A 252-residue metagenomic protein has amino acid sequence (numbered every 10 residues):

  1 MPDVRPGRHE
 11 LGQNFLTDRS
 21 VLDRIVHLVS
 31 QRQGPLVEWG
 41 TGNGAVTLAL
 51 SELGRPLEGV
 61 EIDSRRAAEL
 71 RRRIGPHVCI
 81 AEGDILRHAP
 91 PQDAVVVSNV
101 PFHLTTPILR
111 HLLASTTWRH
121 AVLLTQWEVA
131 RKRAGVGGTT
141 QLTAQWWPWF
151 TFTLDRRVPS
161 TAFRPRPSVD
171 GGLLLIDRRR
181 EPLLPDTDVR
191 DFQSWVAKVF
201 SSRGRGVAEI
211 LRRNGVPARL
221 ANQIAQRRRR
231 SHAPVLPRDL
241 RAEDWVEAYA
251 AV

Functional and structural regions predicted by a protein language model:
M1-A197, N222, R238, E243-A250: Catalytic cores of RNA-modifying enzymes
K198-V252: C-terminal lobe and adjacent flexible extensions of AdoMet/dcAdoMet transferase-like proteins
